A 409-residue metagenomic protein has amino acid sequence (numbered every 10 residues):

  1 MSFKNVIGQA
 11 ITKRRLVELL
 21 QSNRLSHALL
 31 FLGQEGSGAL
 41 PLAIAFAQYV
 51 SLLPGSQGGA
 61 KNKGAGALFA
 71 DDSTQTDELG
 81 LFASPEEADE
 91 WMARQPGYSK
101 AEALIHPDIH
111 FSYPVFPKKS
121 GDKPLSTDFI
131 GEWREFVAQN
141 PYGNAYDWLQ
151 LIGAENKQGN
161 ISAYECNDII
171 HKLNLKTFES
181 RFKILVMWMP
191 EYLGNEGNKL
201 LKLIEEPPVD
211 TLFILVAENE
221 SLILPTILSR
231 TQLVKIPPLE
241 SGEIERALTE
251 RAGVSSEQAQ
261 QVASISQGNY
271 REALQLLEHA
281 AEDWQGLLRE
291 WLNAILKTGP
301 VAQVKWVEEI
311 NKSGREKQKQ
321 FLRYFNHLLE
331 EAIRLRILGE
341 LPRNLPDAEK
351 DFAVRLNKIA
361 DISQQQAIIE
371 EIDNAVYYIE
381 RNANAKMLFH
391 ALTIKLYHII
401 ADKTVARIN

Functional and structural regions predicted by a protein language model:
M1-K100, V209-L212, E218-N409: Charged, glycine-rich active-site and insertion segments that engage polyanionic ligands
K13, I170, G197-L201: A short, noncatalytic alpha-helical element within ATPase nucleotide-binding/catalytic domains
A39-L40, P117-T127, L193-N195, L222-T226 (+1 more regions): Switch/connector loops and helix/strand junctions flanking conserved nucleotide-binding motifs in nucleotide-processing
K100-A101, I204: Replace "in large, NTP-powered and nucleic-acid-processing enzymes" with "in large, NTP-powered factors and other
L104-F182, W188: Conserved P-loop NTPase mechanochemical-coupling segment
C166-I169, N195, L215, A375: Short gly/ser/thr-rich secondary-structure transition/capping motifs
F182-I184, W188-L212, N219: Conserved Walker B catalytic segment
